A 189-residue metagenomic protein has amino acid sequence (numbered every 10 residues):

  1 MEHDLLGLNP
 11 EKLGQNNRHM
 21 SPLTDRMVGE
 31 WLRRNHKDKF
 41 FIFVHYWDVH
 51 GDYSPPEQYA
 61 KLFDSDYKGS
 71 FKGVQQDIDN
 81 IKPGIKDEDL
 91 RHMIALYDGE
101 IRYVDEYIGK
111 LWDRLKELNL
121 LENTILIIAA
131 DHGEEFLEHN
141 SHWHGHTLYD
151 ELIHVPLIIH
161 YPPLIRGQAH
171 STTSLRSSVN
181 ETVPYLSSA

Functional and structural regions predicted by a protein language model:
M1-A189: Catalytic domains that recognize anionic headgroups
